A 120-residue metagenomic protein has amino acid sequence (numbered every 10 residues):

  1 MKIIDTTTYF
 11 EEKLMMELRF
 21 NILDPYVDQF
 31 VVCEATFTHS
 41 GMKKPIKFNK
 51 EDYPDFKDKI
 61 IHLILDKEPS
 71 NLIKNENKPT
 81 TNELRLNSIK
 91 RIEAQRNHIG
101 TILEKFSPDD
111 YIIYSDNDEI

Functional and structural regions predicted by a protein language model:
M1, D28, S107-Y111: Short coil/turn segments at beta-strand junctions that form active-site/ligand-binding loops
M1, V31, T81-L84: Intrinsic structural disorder
M1-P25: N-proximal low-complexity "stem/linker" segments adjacent to membrane-targeting elements
I3, D24-T38, K57-I61: Short loop->beta transition adjacent to catalytic acidic/histidine clusters or analogous donor-positioning motifs
F37-Y114: Active-site-proximal specificity loops/subdomain of glycosyltransferases
D116-I120: The conserved acidic donor/metal-binding loop of glycosyltransferases
